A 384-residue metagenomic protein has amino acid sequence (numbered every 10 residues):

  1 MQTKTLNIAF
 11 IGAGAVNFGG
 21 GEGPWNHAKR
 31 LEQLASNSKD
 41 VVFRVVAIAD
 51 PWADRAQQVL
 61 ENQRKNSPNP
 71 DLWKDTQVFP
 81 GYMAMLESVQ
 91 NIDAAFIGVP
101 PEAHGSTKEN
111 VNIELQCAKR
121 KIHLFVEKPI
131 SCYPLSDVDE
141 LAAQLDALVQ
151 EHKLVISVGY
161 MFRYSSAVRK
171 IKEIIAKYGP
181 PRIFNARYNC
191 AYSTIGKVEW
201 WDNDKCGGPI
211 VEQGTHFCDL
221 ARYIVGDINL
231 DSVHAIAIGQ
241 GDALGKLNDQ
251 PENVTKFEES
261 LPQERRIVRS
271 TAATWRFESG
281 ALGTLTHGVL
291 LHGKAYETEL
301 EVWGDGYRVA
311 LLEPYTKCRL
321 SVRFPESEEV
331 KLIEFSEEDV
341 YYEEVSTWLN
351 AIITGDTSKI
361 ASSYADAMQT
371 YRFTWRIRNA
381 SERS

Functional and structural regions predicted by a protein language model:
M1-P68: N-terminal Rossmann-like dinucleotide-binding module
Q2-T5, N37-K39, A49, E61-D71 (+5 more regions): C-terminal helix-rich "cap/oligomerization" subdomain common to oxidoreductases
G21-P24, S106-N110, L135-E140, D242-Q263: Charged, glycine/proline-rich intrinsically disordered loops and linkers
W73-Q144: Beta-loop-alpha module in the N-terminal Rossmann-like domain of NAD(P)-dependent dehydrogenases, especially those
R120-I122, E151-L154, A281-L282: A short helix->loop->beta-strand "cap" motif at the edges of active sites that frequently abuts
F125, S131-K197, F217: A contiguous active-site-proximal alpha/beta segment in oxidoreductase catalytic domains
K197-E297, A365-Q369: Rossmann-like dinucleotide-binding domain that binds NAD(P)(H)
P262-V268, A272-E344: NAD(P)-dinucleotide binding in Rossmann-like oxidoreductases
